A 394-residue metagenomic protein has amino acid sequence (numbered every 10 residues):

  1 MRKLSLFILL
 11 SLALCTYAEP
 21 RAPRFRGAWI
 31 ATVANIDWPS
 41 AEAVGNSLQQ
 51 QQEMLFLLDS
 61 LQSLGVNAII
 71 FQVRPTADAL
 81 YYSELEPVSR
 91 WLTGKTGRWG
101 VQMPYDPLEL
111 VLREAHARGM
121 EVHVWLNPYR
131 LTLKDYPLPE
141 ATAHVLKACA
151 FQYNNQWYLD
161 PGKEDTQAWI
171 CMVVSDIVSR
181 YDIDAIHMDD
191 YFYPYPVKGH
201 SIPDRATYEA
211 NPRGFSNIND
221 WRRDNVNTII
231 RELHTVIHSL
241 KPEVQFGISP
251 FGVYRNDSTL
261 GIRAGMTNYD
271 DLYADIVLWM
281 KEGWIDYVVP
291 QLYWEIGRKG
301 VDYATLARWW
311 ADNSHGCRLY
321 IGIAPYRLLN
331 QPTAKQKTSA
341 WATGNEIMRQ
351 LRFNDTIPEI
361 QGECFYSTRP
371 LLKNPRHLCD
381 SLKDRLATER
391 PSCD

Functional and structural regions predicted by a protein language model:
M1-P20: Bacterial Sec-dependent N-terminal signal peptides
P23, A31-Q52, H123-R180, D271-A274: Active-site-adjacent "subsite" loops/lids of carbohydrate-active enzymes
R26-I30, I69-F71, V122-V124, I186-M188 (+4 more regions): Hydrophobic faces of well-ordered beta-strands that scaffold small-molecule active sites in alpha/beta enzyme cores
I30-T32, E243-A264, W310-I347: Active-site clefts of carbohydrate-active enzymes
I36-L48, P87-Y105, Y153-C171, G214-N227 (+2 more regions): The substrate-binding groove and active-site-proximal loops of carbohydrate-active enzymes, especially glycoside
S60, N67, R74, R118 (+3 more regions): Polysaccharide-binding and catalytic clefts of secreted carbohydrate-active enzymes
L64-M103: Aromatic-lined carbohydrate-binding/catalytic grooves of carbohydrate-active enzymes
Y273-K299, H315-D394: Substrate-binding cleft of secreted/luminal carbohydrate-active enzymes
